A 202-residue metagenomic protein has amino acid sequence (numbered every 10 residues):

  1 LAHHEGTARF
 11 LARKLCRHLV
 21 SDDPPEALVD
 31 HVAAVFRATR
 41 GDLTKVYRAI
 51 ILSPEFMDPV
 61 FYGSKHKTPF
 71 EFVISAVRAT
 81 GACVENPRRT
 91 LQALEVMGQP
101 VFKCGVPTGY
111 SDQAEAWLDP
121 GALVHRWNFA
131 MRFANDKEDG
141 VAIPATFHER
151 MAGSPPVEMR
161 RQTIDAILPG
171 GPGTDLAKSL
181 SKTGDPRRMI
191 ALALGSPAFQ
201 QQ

Functional and structural regions predicted by a protein language model:
L1: Conserved phosphate-binding loops in nucleotide/dinucleotide-binding enzymes
H4, A8-T39, R48-Q202: Flexible, low-complexity segments enriched for small/polar residues
